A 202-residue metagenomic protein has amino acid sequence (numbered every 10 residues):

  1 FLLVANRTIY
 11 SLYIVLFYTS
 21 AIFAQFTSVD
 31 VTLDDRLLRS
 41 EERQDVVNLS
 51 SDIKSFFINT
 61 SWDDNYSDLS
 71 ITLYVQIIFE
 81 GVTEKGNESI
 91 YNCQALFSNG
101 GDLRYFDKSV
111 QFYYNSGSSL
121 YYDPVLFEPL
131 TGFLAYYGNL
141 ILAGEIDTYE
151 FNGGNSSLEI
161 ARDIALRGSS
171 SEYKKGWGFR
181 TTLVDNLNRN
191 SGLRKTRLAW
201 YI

Functional and structural regions predicted by a protein language model:
F1-L12: Bacterial N-terminal signal peptides that target proteins for export
S20-A24: Sec/Tat signal peptide C-region and signal peptidase I cleavage site
Q25-N92, D102-Y105: Start-of-domain marker
N87-R189: Acidic/His-rich structured neighborhood in mature extracellular/periplasmic domains
L193-I202: Extended, basic/helix-rich recognition subdomains
